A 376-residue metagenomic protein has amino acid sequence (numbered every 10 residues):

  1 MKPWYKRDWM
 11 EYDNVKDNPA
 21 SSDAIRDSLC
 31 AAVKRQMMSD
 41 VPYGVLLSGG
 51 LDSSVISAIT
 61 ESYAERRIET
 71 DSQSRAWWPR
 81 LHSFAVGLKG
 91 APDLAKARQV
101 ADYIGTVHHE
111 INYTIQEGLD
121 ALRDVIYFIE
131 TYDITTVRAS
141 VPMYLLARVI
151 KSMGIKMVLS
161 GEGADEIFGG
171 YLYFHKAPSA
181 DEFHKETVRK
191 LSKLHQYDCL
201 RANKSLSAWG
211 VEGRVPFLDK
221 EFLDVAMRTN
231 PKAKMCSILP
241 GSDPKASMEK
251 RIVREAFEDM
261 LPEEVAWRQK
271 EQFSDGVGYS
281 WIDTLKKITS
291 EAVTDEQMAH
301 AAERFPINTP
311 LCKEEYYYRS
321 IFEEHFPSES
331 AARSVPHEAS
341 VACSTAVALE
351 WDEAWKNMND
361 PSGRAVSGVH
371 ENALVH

Functional and structural regions predicted by a protein language model:
M1-R7: Non-catalytic substrate-recognition/targeting regions of SAM-dependent transferases
P3, P262-Q272: Conserved S-adenosyl-L-methionine
R7-L261, F273-S290, M298-H376: ATP-dependent adenylate-handling active sites, centered on carboxylate activation for C-N bond formation
V293: Conserved nucleotide-ligand handling architecture
